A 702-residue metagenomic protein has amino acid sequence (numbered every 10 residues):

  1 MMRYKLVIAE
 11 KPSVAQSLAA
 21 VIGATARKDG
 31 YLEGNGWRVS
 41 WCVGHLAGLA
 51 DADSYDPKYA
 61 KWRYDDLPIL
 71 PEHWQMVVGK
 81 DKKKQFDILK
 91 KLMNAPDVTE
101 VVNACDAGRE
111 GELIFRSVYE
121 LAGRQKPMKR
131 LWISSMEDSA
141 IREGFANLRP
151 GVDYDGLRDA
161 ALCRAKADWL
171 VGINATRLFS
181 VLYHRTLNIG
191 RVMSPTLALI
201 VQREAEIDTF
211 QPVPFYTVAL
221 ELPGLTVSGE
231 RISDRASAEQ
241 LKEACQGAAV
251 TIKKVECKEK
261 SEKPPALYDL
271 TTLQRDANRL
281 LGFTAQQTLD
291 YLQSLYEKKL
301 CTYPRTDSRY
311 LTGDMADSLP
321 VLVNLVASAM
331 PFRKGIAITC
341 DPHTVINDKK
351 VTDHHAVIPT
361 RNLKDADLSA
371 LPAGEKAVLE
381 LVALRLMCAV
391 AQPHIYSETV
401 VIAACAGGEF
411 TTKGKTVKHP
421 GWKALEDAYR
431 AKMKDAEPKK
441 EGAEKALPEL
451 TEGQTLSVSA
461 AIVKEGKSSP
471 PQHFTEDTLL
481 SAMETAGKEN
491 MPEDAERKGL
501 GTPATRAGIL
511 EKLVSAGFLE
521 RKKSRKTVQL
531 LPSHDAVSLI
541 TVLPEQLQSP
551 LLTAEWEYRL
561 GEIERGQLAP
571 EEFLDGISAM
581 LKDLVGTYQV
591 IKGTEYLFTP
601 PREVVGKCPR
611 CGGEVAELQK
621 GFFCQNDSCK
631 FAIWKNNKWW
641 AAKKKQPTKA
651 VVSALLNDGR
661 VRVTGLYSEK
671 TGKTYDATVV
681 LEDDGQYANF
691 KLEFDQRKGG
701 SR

Functional and structural regions predicted by a protein language model:
M1-A165, W169, P470: Intrinsically disordered, low-complexity regulatory segments
M2-L6, K82, M93, T99 (+6 more regions): Basic, low-complexity terminal or inter-domain segments flanking catalytic cores
R3-L6, A104-A107, H184-T186, C257-A266 (+3 more regions): Conserved short loop/turn motifs at secondary-structure junctions
P12-A19, G36-V39, V43, G79-K90 (+18 more regions): Amphipathic alpha-helical transducer elements in NTP-driven molecular machines
A26-Y31, G151-G156, R177-V181, A205-F210 (+3 more regions): Active-site phosphate-binding and catalytic loops of NTP-dependent enzymes
P96, D138-L222, C257-S261: C-terminal or mid-to-C-terminal helical accessory/interaction module adjacent to the motor/catalytic core
A236-Y268, Q274: Metal- or metallocofactor-binding catalytic centers and their adjacent structured scaffolds across diverse enzyme
